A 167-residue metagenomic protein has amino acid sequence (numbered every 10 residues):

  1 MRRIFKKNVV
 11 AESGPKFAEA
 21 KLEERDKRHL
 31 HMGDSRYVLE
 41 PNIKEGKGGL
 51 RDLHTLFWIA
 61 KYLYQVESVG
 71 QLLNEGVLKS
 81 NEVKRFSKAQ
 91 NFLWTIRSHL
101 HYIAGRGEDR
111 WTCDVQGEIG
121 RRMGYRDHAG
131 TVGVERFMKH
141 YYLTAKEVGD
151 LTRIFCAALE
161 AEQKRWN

Functional and structural regions predicted by a protein language model:
M1-N167: A nucleotide- and high-energy phosphate-metabolite-utilizing enzyme signature
